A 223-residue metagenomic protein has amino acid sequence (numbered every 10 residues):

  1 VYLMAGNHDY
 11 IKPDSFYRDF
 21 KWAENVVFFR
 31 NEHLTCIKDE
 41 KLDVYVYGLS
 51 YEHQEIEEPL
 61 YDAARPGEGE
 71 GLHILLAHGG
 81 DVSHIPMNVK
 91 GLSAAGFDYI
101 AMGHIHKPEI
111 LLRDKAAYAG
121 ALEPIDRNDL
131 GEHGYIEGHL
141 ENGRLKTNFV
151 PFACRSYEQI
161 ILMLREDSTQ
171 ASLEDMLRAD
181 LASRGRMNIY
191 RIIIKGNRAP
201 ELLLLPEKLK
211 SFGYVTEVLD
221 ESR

Functional and structural regions predicted by a protein language model:
V1-H139: His/Asp/Glu-rich metal-coordinating catalytic cores of metallo-dependent phosphodiesterases/hydrolases acting on
L145-R223: Accessory, non-catalytic peripheral segments of nucleic-acid enzymes
